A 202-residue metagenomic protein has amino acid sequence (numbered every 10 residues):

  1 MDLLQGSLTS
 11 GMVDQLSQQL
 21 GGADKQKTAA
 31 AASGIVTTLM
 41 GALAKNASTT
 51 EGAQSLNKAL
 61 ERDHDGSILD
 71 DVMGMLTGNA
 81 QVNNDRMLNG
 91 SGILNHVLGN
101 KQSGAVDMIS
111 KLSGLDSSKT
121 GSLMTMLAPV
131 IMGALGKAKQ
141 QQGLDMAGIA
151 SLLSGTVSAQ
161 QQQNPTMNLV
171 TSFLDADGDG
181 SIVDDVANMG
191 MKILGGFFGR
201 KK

Functional and structural regions predicted by a protein language model:
M1-K202: A structural "flexibility-hinge" signal
